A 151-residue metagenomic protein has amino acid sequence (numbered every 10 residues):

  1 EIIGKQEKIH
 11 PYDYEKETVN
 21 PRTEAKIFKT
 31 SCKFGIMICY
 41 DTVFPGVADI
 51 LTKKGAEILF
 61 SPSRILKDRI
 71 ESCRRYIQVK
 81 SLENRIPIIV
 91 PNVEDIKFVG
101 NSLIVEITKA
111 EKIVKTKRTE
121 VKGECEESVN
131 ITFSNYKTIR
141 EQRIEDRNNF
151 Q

Functional and structural regions predicted by a protein language model:
E1, K26-I27, G100-V105, E126-V129: Short beta-strand scaffold segments in enzyme catalytic cores
E1-K54, R69, R75, K137-F150: Active-site catalytic loop in hydrolytic enzyme cores
N20, N84, N92, N101 (+3 more regions): Detector for Asparagine
V43-C125: CN hydrolase (nitrilase-like) catalytic-core segments centered on the catalytic cysteine and neighboring Lys/Glu
E106-Q151: Long hydrophobic alpha-helical segments typical of transmembrane helices together with their membrane-interfacial
